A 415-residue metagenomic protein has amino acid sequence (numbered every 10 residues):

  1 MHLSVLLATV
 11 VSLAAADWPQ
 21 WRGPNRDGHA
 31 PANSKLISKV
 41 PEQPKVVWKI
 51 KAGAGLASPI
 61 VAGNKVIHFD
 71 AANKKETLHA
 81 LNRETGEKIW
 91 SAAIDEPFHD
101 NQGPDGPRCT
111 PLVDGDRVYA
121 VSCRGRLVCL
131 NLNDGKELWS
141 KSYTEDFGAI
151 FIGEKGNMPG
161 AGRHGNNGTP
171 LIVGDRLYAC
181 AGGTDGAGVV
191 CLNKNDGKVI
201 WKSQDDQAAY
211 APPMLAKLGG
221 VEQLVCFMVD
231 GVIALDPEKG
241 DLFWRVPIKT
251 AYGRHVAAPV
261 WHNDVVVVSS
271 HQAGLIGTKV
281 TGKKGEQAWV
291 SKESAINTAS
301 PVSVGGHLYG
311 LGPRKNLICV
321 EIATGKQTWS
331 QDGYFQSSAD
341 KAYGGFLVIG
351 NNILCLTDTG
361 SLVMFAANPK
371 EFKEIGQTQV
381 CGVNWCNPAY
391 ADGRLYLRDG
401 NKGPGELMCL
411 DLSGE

Functional and structural regions predicted by a protein language model:
M1-V5: Positively charged n-region of N-terminal signal peptides that target proteins for export
L6-A15: Hydrophobic h-region of N-terminal signal peptides that target proteins for export in Gram-negative bacteria
A15-E415: Noncatalytic, solvent-exposed loop/strand surfaces of beta-propeller-type extracellular/periplasmic domains
